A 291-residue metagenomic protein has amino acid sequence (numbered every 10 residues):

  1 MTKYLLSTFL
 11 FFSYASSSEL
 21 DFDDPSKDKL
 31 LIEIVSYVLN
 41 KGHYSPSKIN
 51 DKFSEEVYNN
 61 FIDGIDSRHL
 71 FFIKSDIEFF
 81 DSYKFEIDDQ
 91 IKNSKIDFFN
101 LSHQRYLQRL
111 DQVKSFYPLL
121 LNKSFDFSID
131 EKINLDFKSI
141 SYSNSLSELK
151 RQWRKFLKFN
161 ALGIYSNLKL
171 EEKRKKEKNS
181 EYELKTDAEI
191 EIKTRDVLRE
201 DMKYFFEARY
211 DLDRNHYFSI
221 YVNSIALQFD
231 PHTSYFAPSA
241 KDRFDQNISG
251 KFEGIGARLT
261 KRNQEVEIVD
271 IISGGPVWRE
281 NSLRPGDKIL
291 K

Functional and structural regions predicted by a protein language model:
Y4-S13: Sec-dependent N-terminal signal peptides
S16-K291: Flexible, low-complexity junctional segments that flank or bridge functional domains
